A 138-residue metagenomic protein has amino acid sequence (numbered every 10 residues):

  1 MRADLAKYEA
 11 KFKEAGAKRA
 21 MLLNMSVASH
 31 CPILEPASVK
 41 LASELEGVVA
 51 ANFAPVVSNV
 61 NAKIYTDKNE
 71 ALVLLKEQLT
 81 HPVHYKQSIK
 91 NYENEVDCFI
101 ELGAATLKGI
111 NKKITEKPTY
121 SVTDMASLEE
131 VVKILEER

Functional and structural regions predicted by a protein language model:
M1-K7: Helix N-cap motif at beta-to-alpha junctions
D4, F12-A15: An interfacial alpha-helical scaffold signature
Y8-K11, S88: Hydrophobic side chains in well-ordered alpha-helices
K11, K113-I114, I134: Residue-level signal for well-ordered alpha-helical positions
K18-K113, T119, E129: Acyltransferase
S127-E136: Short, charged, surface-exposed secondary-structure boundary motifs
